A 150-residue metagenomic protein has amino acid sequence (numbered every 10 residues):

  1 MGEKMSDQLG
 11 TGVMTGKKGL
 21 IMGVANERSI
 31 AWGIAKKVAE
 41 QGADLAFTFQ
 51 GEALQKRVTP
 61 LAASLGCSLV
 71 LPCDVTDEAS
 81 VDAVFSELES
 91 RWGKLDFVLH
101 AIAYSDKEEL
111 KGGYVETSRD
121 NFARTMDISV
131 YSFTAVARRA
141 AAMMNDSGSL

Functional and structural regions predicted by a protein language model:
G10-F47: Canonical Rossmann dinucleotide-binding motif of NAD(H)/NADP(H)-dependent dehydrogenases/reductases, specifically
K17-K18, C67, K94-L95, E109 (+2 more regions): Active-site loop of short-chain dehydrogenase/reductase
R28, D77, S105-G112: Short beta->alpha connector loops of Rossmann-like oxidoreductase domains
A62-A79: Rossmann-fold cofactor-recognition segment
C73, L95-E108, S129: Rossmann-fold scaffold of SDR-type NAD(P)-dependent oxidoreductases
T76-R91: Conserved Rossmann-fold cofactor-binding substructure of NAD(P)-dependent oxidoreductases
S86, S90, Y104, R124-G148: Amphipathic alpha-helical dimer-interface segment in Rossmann-like NAD(P)H-dependent oxidoreductases
D96, K111-A135: Catalytic Tyr-X3-Lys loop
